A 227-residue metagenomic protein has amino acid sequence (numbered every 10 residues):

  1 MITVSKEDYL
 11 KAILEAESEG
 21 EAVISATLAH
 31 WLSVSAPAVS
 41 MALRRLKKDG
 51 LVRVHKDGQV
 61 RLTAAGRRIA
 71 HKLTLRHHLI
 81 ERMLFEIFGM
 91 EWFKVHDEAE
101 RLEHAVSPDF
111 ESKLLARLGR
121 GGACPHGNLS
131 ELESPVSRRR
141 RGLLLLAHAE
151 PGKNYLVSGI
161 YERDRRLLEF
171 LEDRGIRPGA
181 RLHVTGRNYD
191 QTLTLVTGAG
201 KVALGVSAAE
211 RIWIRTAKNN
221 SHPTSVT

Functional and structural regions predicted by a protein language model:
E19-A29: Short acidic, hydrophobic short linear motifs in intrinsically disordered regions
P37, F93: Key DNA-contact positions within bacterial/archaeal DNA-binding proteins
L43-R44: Short, hydrophobic-biased segments on the C-terminal half of alpha helices that form "recognition helices"
K47-H55: A short, conserved structural fragment
G58-H77: Basic, amphipathic "hinge/linker" alpha-helix immediately C-terminal to the N-terminal HTH DNA-binding motif
E103-W213: Mid-protein regulatory/catalytic core that forms ligand/cofactor-binding pockets and protein-protein interaction
